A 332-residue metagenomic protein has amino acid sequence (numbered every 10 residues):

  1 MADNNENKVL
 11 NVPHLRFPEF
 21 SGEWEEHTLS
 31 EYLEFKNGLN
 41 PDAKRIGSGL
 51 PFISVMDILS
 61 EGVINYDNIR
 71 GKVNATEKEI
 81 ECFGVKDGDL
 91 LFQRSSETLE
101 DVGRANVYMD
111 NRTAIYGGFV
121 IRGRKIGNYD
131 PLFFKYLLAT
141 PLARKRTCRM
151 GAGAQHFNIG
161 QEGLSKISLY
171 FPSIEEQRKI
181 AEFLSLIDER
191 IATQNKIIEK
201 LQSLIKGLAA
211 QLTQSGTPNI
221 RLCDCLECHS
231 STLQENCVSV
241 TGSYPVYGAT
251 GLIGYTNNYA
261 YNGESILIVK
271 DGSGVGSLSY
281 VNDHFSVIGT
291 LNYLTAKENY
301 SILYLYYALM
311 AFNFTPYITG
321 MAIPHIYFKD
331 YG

Functional and structural regions predicted by a protein language model:
A2-N4: Ligand-binding beta-strand-loop-alpha-helix segment within the catalytic cores of soluble metabolic enzymes
E6-P13, N40, T113-F119, G151-E175 (+2 more regions): A short glycine-rich beta-alpha junction/loop motif
E6-V12, F17-S30, F134, S168-A209 (+2 more regions): Amphipathic alpha-helical segments
H14-L39, K166, L212-G248: Non-catalytic DNA-recognition/assembly elements of restriction-modification systems
K44-I64: Short beta-strand/loop turn elements enriched in aromatics
R45-I46, I64-Y66, V238-V240, N258-Y261: Short glycine/proline-enriched turns and hinge-like loops at secondary-structure junctions
S54-M56, I69-A139, G248-G332: A short beta-sheet element
